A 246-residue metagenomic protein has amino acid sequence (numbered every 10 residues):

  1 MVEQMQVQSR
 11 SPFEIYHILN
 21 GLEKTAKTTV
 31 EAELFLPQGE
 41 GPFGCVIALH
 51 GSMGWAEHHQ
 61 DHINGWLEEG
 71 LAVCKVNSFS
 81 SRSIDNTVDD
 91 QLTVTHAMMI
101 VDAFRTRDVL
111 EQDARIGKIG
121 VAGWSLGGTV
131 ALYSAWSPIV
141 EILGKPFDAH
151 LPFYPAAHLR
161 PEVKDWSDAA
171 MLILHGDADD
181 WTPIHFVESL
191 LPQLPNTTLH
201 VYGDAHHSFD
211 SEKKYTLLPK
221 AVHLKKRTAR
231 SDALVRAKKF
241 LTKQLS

Functional and structural regions predicted by a protein language model:
M1-L36, V121, L126: An N-terminal hydrophobic leader/cap segment in hydrolases
H17-F35, P42-D113, D210-K226: Serine-hydrolase catalytic machinery in alpha/beta-hydrolase-like enzymes
N20, A103-S167: Primarily recognizes the serine-hydrolase "nucleophile elbow" in alpha/beta-hydrolase and SGNH/GDSL folds
G44, D148, A170: Alpha/beta-hydrolase fold active-site loops
D61, P183-P192: Short alpha-helix in the alpha/beta-hydrolase fold that links the catalytic acid
S167, I173-H175: Short beta-strand/loop motif that positions the catalytic acidic residue of the alpha/beta-hydrolase fold
A178-T182, H207: Acidic catalytic loop of the alpha/beta-hydrolase fold
T197-S246: C-terminal catalytic histidine-bearing segment of alpha/beta-hydrolase fold enzymes
